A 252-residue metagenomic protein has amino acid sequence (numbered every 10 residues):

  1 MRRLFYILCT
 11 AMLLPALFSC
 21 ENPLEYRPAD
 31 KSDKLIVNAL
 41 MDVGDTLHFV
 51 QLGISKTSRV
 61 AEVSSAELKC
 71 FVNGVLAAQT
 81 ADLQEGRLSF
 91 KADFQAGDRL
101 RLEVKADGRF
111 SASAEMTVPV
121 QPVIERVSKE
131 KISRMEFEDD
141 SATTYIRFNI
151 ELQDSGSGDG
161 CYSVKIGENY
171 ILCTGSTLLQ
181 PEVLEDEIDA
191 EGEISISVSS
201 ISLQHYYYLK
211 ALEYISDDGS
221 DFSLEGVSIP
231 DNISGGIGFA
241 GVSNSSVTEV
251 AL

Functional and structural regions predicted by a protein language model:
M1-L4: Positively charged n-region of N-terminal signal peptides that target proteins for export
Y6-A11: Sec-dependent N-terminal signal peptides
A16-S19: C-terminal motif of bacterial Sec signal peptides marking the signal peptidase cleavage site
E21-L252: A sequence/structural signal for flexible, mid-protein segments enriched in small/helix-disrupting residues
